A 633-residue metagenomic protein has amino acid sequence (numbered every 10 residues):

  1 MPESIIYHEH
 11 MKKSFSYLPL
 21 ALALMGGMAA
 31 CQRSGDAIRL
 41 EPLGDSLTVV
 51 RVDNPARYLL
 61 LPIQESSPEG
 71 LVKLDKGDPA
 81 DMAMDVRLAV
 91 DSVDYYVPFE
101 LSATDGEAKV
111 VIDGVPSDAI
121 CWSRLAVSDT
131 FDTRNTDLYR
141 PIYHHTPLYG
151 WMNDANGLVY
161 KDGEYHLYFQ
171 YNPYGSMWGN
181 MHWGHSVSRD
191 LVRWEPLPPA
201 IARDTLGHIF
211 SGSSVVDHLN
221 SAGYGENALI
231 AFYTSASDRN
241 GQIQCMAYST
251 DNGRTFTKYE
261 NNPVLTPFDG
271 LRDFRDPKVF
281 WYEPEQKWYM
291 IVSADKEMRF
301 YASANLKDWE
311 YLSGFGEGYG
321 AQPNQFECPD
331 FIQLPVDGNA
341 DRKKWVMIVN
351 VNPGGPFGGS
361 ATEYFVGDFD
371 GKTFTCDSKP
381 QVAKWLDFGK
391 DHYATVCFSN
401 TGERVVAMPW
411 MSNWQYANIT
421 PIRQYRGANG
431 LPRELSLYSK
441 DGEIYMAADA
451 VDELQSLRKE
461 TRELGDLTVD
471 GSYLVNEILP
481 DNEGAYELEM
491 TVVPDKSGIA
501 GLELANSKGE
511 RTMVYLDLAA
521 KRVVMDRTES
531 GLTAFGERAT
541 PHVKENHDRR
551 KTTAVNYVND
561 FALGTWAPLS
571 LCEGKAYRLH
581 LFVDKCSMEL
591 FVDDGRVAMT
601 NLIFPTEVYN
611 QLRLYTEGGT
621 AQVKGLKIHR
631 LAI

Functional and structural regions predicted by a protein language model:
E9-L18: Bacterial N-terminal signal peptides that target proteins for export
G27-A30: C-terminal motif of bacterial Sec signal peptides marking the signal peptidase cleavage site
A37-P79, L101, A108-I112, P116 (+4 more regions): Beta-rich accessory regions
L40-V50, A80-F99, A119-N156, G175-W178 (+7 more regions): Surface loop/turn signatures of beta-propeller and other carbohydrate-active proteins
L61-P62, V110-I112, D154-Y174, P196-A200 (+8 more regions): Hydrophobic core segments of beta-strands in well-ordered, beta-rich domains
E69-L71, D75-G77, T146, D162-G163 (+1 more regions): Beta-propeller domains
G70-L71, A119-C121, N180-H182, N240-M246 (+2 more regions): Structural motif
S188, S249-T250, F300-L306: Conserved Ser/Thr-centered positions that define the repeating blades of beta-propeller domains
